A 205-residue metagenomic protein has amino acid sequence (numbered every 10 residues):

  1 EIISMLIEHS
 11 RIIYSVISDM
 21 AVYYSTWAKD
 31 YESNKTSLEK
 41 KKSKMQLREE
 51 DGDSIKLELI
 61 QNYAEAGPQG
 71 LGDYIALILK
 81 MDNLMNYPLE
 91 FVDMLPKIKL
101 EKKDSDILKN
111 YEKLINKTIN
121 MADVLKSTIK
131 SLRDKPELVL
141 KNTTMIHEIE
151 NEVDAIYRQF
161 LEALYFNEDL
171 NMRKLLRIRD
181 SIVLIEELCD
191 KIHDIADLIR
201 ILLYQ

Functional and structural regions predicted by a protein language model:
E1-Q205: Cytosolic, long alpha-helical scaffolding segments
